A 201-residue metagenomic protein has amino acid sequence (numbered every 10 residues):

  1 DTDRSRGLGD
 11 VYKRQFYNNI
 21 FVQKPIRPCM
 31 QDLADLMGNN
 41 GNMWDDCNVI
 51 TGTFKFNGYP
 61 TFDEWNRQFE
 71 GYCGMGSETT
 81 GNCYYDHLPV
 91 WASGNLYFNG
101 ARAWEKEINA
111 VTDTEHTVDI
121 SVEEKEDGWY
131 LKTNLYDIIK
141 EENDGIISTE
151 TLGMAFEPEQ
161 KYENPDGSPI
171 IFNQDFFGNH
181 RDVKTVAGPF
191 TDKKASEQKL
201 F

Functional and structural regions predicted by a protein language model:
T2-L8, Y12: Single conserved hydrophobic/aromatic residue that forms the stacking wall/gate of nucleotide- or nucleobase-binding
V11, D35-M37, N109-T114: Short secondary-structure boundary/capping segments
K13, N18, S93-G94: Extracellular/lumenal ectodomain signal focusing on beta-strand-rich modules and carbohydrate-recognition contexts
Y17, V22-K24, F98: Feature marks extracellular polysaccharide-active and adherence modules
I20-Q23, C29-N48, F54: Non-catalytic interaction/regulatory modules that flank or connect domains
P25-D32, A101-E107: Short glycine/acidic-rich loop motifs that flank beta-strands on beta-rich extracellular proteins
M43-F201: Surface beta-loop-beta hairpin patches that serve as ligand-binding interfaces in beta-rich domains
